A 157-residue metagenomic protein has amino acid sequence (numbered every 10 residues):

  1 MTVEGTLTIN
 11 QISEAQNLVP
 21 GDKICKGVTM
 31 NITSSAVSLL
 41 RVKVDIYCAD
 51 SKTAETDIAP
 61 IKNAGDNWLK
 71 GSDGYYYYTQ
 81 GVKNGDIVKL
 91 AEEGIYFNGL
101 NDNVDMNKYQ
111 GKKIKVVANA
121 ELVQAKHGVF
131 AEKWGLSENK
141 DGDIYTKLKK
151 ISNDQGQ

Functional and structural regions predicted by a protein language model:
M1-Q157: Surface-exposed, hydrophilic segments of mature proteins
